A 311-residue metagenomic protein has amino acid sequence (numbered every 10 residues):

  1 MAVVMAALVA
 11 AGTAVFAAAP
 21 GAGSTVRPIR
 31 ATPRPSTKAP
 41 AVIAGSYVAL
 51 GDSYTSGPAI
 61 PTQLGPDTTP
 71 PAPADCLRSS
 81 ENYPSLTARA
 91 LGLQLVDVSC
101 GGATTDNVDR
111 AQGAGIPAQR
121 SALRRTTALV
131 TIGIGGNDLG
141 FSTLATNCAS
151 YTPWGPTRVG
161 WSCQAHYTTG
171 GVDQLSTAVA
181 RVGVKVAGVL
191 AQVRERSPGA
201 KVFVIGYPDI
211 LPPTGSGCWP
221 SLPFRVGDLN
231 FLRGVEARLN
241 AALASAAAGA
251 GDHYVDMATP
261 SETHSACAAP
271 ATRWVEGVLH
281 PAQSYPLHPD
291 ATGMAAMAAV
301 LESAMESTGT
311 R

Functional and structural regions predicted by a protein language model:
M1-A7, Q174-V182: N-terminal export and membrane-targeting signals
V9-A41, G309-R311: C-terminal region of N-terminal signal peptides and the immediate post-cleavage residues of exported proteins
R34-C100, R120, A149-G155: Serine-esterase "nucleophile elbow" of acetyl-processing enzymes
S46-G51, T55, Q94-S99, A128-G133 (+3 more regions): Structural recognition of the beta-strand scaffold that forms the well-ordered cores of secreted hydrolase catalytic
P84-Q94, V184-K201, R238-D256: A structural motif corresponding to the C-terminal end of an alpha-helix and its immediate exit/capping segment
R110-T126: Short, well-structured alpha-helical segments in soluble
T143-T177, D209-E236: Serine-dependent acyl-ester chemistry module
P208-R311: Catalytic His-Asp segment of secreted/periplasmic serine-dependent ester chemistry enzymes
